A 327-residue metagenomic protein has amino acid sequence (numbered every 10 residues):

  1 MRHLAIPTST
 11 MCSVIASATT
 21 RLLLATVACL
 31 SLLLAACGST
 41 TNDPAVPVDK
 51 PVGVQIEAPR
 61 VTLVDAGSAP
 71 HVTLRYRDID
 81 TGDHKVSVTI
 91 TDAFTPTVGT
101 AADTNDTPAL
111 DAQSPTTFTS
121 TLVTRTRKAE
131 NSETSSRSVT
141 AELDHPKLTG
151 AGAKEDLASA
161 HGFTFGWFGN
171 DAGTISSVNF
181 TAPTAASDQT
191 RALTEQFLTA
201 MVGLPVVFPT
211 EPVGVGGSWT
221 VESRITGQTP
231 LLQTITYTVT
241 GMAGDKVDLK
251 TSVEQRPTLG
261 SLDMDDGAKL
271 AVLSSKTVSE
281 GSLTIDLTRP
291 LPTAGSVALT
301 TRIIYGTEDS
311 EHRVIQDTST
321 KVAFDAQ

Functional and structural regions predicted by a protein language model:
H3-T26: Bacterial N-terminal signal peptides that target proteins for export
L33-A36: C-terminal motif of bacterial Sec signal peptides marking the signal peptidase cleavage site
G38-A153, V221-Q327: Acidic, serine/threonine-rich low-complexity disordered tracts
T81, H161-G162, G216: Glycine-centered loop/turn motifs
S132, A185-T240: Extracytoplasmic beta-rich ectodomain segments of secreted or membrane-anchored proteins
K147-A192: Hydrophobic alpha-helical segments and helix pairs
